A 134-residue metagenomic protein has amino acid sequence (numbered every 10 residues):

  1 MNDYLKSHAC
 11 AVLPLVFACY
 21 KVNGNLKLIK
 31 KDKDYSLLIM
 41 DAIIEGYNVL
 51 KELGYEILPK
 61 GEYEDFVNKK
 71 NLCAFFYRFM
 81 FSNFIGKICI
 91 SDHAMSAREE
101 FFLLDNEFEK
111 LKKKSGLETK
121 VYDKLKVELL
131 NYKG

Functional and structural regions predicted by a protein language model:
M1-K6, G61-D65: All-alpha amphipathic helical-bundle segments outside canonical DNA-binding/catalytic cores that form hydrophobic
D3-K30, D34-Y47: Active-site-proximal catalytic alpha-helix in oxidoreductases
I44-Y47, K51-G134: NAD(P)-dependent Rossmann-like dehydrogenase/reductase catalytic/cofactor-binding core
